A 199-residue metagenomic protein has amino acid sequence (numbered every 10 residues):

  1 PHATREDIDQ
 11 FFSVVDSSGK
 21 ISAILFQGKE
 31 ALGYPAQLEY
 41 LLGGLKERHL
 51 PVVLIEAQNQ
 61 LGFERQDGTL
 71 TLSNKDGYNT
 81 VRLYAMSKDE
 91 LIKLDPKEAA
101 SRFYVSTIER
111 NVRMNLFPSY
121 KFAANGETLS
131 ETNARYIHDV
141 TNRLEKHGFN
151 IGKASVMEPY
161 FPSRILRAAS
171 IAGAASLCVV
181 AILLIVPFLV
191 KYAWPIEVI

Functional and structural regions predicted by a protein language model:
P1-R164: Soluble extramembrane regions of membrane proteins in the secretory/endomembrane system
G152, P162-I199: Core alpha-helical transmembrane segments of integral membrane proteins
